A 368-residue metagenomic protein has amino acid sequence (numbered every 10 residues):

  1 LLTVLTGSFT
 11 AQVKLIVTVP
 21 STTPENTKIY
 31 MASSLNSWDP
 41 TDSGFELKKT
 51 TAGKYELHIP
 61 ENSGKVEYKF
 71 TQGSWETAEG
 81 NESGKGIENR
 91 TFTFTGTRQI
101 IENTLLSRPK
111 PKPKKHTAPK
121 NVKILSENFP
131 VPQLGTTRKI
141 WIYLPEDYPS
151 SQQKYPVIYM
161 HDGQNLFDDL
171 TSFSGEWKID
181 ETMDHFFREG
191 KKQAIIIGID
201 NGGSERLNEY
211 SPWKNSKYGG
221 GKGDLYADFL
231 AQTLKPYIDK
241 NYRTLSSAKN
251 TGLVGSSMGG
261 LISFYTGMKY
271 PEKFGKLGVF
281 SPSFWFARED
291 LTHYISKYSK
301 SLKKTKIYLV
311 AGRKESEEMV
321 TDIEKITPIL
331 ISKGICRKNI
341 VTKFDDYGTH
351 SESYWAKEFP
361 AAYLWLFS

Functional and structural regions predicted by a protein language model:
L1-K14: Bacterial Sec-dependent N-terminal signal peptides
V13-V17, R138: Structural beta-strand segments of beta-rich domains
T22-S63, G73-T95, S126: Aromatic-rich carbohydrate-binding modules that target alpha-glucans
N26-I29, S34-N36, T41, K49-E56 (+1 more regions): Non-catalytic cap/lid and distal C-terminal segments of serine-dependent acyl enzymes
I59-S63, T104-K110, W213: Secondary-structure transition/turn motif
G64-Y68: Exposed beta-strand face motif in extracellular beta-rich ectodomains
I87-P113: Extracellular beta-sheet/turn segments enriched in Thr/Pro/Gly and aliphatic residues
